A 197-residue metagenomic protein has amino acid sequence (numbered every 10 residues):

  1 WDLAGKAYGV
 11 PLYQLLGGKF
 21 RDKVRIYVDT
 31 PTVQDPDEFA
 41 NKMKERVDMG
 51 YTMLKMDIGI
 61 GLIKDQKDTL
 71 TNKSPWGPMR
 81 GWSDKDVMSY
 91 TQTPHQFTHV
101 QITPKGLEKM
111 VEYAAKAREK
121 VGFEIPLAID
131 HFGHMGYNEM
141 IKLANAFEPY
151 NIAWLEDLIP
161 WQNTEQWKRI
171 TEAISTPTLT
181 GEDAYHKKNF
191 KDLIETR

Functional and structural regions predicted by a protein language model:
W1-L16: Small-aliphatic-rich amphipathic alpha-helix that forms the alpha element of a beta-alpha
Y13-F20, R25-V28: Beta-strand segments within the central parallel beta-sheet cores of soluble alpha/beta enzyme folds
K23-V24, P31-K168: Metal-dependent enolase-superfamily TIM-barrel catalytic cores that perform enediolate-based chemistry
Q162-R197: Catalytic alpha/beta core domains of metabolic enzymes, predominantly
